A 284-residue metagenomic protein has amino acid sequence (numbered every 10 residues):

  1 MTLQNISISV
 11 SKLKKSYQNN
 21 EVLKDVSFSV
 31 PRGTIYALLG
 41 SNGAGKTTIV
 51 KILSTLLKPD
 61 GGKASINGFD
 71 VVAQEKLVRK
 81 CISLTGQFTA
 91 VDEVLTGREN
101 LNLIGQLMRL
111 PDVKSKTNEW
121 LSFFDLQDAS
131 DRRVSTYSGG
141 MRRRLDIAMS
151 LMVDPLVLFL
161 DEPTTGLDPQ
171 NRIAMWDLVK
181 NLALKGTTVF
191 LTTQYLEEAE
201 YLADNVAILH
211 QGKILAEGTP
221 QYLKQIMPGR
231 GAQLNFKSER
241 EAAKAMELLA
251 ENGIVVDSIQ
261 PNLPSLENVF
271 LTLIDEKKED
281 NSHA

Functional and structural regions predicted by a protein language model:
M1, D92, G105-R109, L167 (+3 more regions): A general boundary/transition motif marking the beginning of the first structured unit of a protein
M1, K51, R98, T136 (+4 more regions): N-terminal functional modules and adjacent low-complexity/disordered segments of proteins
M1-K14, E276-A284: ABC-family P-loop ATPase nucleotide-binding domain
L3, G140, Q225-G229: Short coil/turn motifs at beta-sheet boundaries
N5-I8, K15-L191, L196-E197, Y201-L202 (+2 more regions): ABC transporter nucleotide-binding domains
P220-A284: Short, charged/small-residue-rich alpha-helical element at the C-terminal edge of ABC transporter nucleotide-binding
